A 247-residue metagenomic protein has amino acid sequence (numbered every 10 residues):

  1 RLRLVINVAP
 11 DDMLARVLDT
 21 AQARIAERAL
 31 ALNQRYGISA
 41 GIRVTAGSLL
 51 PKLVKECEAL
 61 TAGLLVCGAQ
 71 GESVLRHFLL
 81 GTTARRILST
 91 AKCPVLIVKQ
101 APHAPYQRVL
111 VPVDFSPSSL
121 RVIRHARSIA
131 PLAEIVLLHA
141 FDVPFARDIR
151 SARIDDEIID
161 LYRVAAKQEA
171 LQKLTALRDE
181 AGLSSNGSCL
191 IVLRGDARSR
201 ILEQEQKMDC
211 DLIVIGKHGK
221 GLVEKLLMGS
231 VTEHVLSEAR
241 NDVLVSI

Functional and structural regions predicted by a protein language model:
R1-A15, R108-D160, G187: Small/aliphatic-rich secondary-structure junction motif
V5-A23, L30-L65, D179-I213: Structural beta-alpha unit
Q22, A26-A29, I123, L171-L174: Generic structural signal for well-ordered alpha-helices, preferentially at hydrophobic/aromatic core positions
L30, R85, R124, T175 (+3 more regions): Active-site phosphate/pyrophosphate- and oxyanion-stabilizing loops and adjacent acidic/basic residues in soluble
I38-A40, C93, A133, N186-S188 (+1 more regions): A structural micro-motif
G41-R43, L110, E134-V136, C189-I191 (+1 more regions): A structural signal for isolated positions on well-ordered beta-strands in alpha/beta enzyme cores
K52-H103, E203-I247: Gly/Ser-rich helix-loop-strand patches that form or flank binding pockets for ribonucleotide-derived cofactors
F78, V122, R147-S151, R200-E203 (+1 more regions): Short, well-ordered secondary-structure micro-motifs
